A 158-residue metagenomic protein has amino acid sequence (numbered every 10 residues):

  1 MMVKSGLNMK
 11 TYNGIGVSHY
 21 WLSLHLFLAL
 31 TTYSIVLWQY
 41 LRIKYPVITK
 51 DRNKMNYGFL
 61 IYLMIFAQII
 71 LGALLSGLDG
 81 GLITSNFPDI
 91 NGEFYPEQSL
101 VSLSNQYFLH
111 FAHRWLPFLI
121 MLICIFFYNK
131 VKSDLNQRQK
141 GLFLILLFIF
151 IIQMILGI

Functional and structural regions predicted by a protein language model:
M1-I158: Polytopic transmembrane helical bundles with strong interfacial aromatic enrichment
